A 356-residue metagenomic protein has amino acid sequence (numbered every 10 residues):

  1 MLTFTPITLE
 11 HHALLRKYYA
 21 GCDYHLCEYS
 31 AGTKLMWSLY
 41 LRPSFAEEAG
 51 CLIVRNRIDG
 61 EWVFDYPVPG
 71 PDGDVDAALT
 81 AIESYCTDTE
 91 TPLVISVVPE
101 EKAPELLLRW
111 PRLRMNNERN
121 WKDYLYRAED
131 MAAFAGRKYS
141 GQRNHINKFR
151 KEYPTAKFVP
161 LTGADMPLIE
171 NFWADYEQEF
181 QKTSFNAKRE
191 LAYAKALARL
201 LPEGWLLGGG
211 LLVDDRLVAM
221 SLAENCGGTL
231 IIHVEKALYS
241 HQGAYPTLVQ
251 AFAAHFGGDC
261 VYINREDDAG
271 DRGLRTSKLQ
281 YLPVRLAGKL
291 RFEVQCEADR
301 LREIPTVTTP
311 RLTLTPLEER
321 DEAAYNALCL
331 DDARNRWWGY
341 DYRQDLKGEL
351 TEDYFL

Functional and structural regions predicted by a protein language model:
K17, E28-E101, L212-H241: Conserved donor-binding loop and adjoining core beta-sheet/short helix segment in diverse acyl/aminoacyl transferases
C27-S44, N186-G204, Q344-L356: Active-site rim helix/loop that mediates acceptor-substrate recognition in acyltransferases
K102-N117, N144, A269-L286: Conserved active-site alpha-helix within GNAT-family acetyltransferase domains
P111-K182: Acyltransferase donor/substrate-recognition loop-hinge adjacent to the catalytic core
N116-Y124, V284-R300: Conserved catalytic-core motifs of GNAT/GCN5-like acyltransferases
G163-E177, E297-L356: GNAT-family acyltransferases
A164, L168-R216: Short, conserved active-site entrance elements at the starts or edges of catalytic domains
W205-E293: Aromatic (often tryptophan-rich) hydrophobic motifs at membrane interfaces
